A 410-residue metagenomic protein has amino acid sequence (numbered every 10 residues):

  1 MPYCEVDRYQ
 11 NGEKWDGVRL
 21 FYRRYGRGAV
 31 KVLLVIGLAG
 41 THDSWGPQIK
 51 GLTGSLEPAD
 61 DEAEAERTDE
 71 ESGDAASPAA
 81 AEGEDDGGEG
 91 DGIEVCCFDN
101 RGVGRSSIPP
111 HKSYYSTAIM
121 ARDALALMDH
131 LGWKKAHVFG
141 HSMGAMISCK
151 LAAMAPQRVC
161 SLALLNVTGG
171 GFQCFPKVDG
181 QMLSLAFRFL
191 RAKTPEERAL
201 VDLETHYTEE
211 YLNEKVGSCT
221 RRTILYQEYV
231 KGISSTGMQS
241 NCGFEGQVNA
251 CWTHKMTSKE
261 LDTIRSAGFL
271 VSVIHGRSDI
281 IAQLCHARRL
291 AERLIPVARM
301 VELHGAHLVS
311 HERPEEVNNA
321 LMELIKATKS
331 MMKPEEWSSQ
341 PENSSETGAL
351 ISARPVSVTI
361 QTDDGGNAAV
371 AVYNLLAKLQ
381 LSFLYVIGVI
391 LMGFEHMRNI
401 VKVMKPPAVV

Functional and structural regions predicted by a protein language model:
E5-S113: Conserved HGGG/HGGXW glycine-rich cap/lid loop of the alpha/beta-hydrolase fold
A118-A136: Conserved acidic catalytic loop of the alpha/beta-hydrolase fold
G140-G144, S148: Gly/Ala-rich beta-loop-alpha elbow adjacent to hydrolase catalytic centers
A153-M154, V159-T194: Flexible "cap/lid" loop of the alpha/beta hydrolase fold
E196-K255, E260-T263: Conserved alpha/beta-hydrolase catalytic His-Asp/Glu region
A267, V273-H275, D279: Short beta-strand/loop motif that positions the catalytic acidic residue of the alpha/beta-hydrolase fold
I280-H286: Conserved alpha/beta-hydrolase "acid-adjacent" motif
P296-V410: Catalytic active-site module of serine/aspartate enzymes centered on a nucleophile-bearing elbow/loop
